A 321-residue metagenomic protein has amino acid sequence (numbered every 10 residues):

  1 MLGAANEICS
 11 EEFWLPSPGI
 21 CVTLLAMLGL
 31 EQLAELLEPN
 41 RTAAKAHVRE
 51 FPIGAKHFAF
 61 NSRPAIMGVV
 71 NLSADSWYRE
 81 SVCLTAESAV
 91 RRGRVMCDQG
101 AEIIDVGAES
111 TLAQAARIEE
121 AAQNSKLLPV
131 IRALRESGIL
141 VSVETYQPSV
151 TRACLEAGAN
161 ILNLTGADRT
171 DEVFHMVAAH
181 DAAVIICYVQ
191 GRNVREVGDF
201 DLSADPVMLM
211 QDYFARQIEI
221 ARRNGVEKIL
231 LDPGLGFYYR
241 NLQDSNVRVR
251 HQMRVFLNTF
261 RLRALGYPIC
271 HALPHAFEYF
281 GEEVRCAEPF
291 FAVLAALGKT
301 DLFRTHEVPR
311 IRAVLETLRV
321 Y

Functional and structural regions predicted by a protein language model:
L24-N71: N-terminal amphipathic alpha-helix/helix-capping segment at the start of soluble metabolic enzymes
A65-V69, E102-D105, L140-S142, N160-I161 (+4 more regions): Structural preference for beta-strand elements that scaffold enzyme active sites
V70, M96, G100, L162 (+3 more regions): Conserved, mostly hydrophobic/aromatic
Y78-E87, R91, T111-P129, P148 (+4 more regions): Active-site-adjacent loop and "lid" segments of alpha/beta metabolic enzymes
R91-G107: Catalytic domains of carbohydrate-active enzymes, especially glycoside hydrolases
